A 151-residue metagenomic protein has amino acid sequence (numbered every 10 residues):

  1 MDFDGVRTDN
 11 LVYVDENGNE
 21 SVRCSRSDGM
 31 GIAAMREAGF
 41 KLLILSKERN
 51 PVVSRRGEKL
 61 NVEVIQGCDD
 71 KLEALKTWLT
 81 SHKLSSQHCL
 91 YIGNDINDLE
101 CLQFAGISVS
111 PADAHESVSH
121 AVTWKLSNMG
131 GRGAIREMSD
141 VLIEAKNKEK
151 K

Functional and structural regions predicted by a protein language model:
M1-L72: Alpha-helical substrate-recognition element adjacent to the catalytic core
G18-S25, V64-I65, L72-K151: Mg2+-dependent phosphoryl-transfer enzymes with acidic/Ser/Thr/Gly-rich catalytic loops
